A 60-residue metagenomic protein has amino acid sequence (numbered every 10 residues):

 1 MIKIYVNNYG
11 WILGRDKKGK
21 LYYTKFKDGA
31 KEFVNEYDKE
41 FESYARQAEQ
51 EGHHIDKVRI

Functional and structural regions predicted by a protein language model:
M1-I2, N8-G10, D38-K39, R59-I60: Generic structural signal for short, solvent-exposed loop/turn connectors between secondary structure elements
I2-Y5, I12-L13, F33, I55: Hydrophobic beta-strand residues in large extracellular and virion-surface proteins
V6-K27: Short aromatic-glycine-(Arg/Gly/Cys) micro-motifs in beta-strand/loop hairpins
K31-I60: Short, mixed-charge low-complexity intrinsically disordered segments
